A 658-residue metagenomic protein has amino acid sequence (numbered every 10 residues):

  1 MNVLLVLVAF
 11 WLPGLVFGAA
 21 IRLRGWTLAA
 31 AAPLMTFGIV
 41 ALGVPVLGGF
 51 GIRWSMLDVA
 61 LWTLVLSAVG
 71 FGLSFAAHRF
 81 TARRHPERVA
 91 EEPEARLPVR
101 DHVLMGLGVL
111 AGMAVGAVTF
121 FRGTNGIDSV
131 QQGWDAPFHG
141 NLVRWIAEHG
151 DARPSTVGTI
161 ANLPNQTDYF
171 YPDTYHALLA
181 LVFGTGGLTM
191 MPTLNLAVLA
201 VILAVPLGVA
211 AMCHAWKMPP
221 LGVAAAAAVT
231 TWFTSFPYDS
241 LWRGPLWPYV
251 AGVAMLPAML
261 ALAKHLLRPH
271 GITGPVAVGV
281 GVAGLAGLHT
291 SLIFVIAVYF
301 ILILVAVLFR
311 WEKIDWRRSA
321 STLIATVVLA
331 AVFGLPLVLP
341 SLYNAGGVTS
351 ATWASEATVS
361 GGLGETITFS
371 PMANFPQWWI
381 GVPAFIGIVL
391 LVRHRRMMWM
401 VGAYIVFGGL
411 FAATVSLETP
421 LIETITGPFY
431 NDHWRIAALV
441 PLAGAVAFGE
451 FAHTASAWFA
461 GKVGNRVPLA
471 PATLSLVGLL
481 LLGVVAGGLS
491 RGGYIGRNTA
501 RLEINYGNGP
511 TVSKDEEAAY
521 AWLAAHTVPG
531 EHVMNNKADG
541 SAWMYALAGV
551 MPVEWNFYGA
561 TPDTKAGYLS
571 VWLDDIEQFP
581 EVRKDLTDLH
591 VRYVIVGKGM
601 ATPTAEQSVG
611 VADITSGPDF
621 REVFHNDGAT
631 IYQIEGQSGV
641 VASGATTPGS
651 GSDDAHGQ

Functional and structural regions predicted by a protein language model:
M1-P98, H102: Membrane-embedded, hydrophobic transmembrane alpha-helices
L5-W11, L15, A486-Q658: Extracytoplasmic
F50-L57, G126-Q132, P237-A251, T349-S370 (+2 more regions): Membrane-helix boundary/interfacial segments in multi-pass membrane proteins
V89, V295-V328: Perimembrane helix-loop-helix junctions
L104-A111, V280-G281, I314-P340: Hydrophobic alpha-helical membrane-interfacial segments at the cytosolic entry of transmembrane helices
V109-A254, N498-P510: Active-site lumenal/periplasmic loops and adjacent helix-entry segments of GT-C-fold, multi-pass membrane
L266-A283: Short hydrophobic alpha-helices at membrane interfaces in multi-pass membrane enzymes
V332, W378-V401, I405: Hydrophobic, aromatic-rich transmembrane alpha-helices and their immediate juxtamembrane boundary segments
